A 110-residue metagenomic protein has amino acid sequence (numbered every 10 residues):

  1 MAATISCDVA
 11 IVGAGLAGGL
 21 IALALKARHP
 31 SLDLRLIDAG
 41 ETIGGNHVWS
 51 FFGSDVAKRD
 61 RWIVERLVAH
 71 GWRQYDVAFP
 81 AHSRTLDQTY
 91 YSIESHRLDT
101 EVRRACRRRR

Functional and structural regions predicted by a protein language model:
A2-L36: N-terminal Rossmann-like FAD-binding beta1-loop-alpha1 element of flavoenzymes
A24-A81, R97: N-terminal FAD cofactor-binding segment of flavoenzymes
A78-R110: Conserved N-terminal helical subregion
